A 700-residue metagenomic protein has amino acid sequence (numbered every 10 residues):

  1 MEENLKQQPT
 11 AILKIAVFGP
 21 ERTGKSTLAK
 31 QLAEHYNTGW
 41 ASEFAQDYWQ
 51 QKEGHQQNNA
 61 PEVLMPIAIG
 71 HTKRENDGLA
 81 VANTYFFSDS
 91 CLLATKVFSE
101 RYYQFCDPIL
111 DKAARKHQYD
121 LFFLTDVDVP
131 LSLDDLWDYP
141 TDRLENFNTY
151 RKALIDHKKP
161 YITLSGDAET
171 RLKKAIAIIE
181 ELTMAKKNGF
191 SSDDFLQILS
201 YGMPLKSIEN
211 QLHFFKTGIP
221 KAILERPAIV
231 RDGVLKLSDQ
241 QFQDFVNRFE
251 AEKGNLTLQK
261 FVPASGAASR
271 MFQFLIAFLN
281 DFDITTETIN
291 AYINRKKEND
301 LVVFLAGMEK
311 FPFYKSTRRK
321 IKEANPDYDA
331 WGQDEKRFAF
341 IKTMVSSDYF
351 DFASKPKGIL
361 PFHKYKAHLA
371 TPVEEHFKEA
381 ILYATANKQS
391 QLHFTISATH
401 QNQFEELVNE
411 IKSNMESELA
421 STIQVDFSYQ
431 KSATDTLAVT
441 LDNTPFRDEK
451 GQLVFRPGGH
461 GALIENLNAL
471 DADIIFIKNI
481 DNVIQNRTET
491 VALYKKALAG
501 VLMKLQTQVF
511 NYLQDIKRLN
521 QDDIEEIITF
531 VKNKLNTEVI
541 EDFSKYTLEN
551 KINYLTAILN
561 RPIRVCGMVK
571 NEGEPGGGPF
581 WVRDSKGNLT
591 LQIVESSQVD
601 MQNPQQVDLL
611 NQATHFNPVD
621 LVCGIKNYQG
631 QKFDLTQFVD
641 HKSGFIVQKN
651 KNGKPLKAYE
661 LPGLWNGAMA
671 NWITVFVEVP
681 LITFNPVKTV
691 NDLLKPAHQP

Functional and structural regions predicted by a protein language model:
E21: The conserved Walker
K25: Conserved lysine of the Walker
K30-K73: Conserved substrate/cofactor phosphate-moiety recognition/catalytic segment in nucleotide-dependent phosphotransferases
H55-Y102: Conserved nucleotide-sensing/catalytic segment adjacent to the nucleotide-binding pocket in NTP-handling enzymes
Y102-T170, T183: A glycine- and Lys/Arg-enriched "phosphate-lid" helix/loop adjacent to the NTP-binding pocket of small-molecule kinases
A185-V234, L360-A367, Q391-F394: Low-complexity, highly charged intrinsically disordered N-terminal segments that act as targeting/localization
I229-M271, I276-E572, F580-I593, S597-Q598 (+1 more regions): Domain-scale recognition of functional cores that engage charged ligands
E323-G332, D481, N486, K496-N533 (+1 more regions): Conserved catalytic alpha/beta cores of large enzymes that bind or transform nucleotide phosphates and polynucleotides
